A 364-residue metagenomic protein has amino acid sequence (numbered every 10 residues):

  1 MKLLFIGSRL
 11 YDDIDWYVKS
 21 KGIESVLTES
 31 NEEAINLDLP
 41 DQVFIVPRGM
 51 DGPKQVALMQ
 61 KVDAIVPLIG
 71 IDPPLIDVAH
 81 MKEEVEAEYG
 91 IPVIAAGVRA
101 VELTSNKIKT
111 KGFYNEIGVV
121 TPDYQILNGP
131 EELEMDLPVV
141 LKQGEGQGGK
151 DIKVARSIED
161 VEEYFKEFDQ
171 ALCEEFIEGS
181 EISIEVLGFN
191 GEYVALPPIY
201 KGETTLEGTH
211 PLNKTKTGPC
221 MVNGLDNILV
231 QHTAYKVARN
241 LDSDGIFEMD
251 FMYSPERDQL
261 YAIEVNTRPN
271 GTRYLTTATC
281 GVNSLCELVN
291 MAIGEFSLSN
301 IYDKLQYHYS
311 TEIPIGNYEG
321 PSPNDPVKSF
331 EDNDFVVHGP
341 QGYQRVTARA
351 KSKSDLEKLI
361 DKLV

Functional and structural regions predicted by a protein language model:
M1-A96, D361: ATP-binding N-terminal substructure of ATP-dependent carboxylate-amine bond-forming enzymes
D15-V18, A34-D41, E131-D136, E163-E167 (+1 more regions): Short loop/helix-cap segments at secondary-structure boundaries that form the rim of catalytic
D41, A87-K153, I158: A conserved helix-loop-beta module that forms one wall/lid of the active-site cleft in ATP-utilizing catalytic domains
Y114, M135-V154, D169-I184, L196-Y200 (+2 more regions): ATP-grasp fold ATP-binding core
V120-P122, V140, K150-S183, T209-K216 (+2 more regions): Conserved ATP-binding module of the ATP-grasp superfamily
E175-D242, N266-A292: ATP-dependent carboxylate/phosphate-activation module, predominantly the ATP-grasp catalytic core and closely related
A238-Y274, N300-T311, I315-E319: Conserved metal-phosphate-binding beta-hairpin within the catalytic cores of diverse ATP-dependent phosphoryl-transfer
E287-V364: Peripheral (often C-terminal) accessory segments that flank ATP-dependent C-N-forming ligase machineries
